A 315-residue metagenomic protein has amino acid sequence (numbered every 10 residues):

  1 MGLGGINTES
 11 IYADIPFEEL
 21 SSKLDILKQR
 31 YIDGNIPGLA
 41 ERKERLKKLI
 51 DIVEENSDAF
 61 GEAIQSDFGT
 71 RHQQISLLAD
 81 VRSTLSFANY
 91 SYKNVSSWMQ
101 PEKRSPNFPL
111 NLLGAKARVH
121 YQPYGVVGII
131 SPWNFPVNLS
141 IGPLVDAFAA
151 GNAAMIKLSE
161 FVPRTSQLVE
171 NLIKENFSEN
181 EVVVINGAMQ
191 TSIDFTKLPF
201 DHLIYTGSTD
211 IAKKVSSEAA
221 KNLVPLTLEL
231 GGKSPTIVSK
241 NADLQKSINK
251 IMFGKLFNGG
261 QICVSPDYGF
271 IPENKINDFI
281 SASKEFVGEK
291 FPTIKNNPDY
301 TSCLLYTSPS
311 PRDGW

Functional and structural regions predicted by a protein language model:
G2-K116: N-terminal Rossmann-like NAD(P)+-binding subdomain of aldehyde/semialdehyde dehydrogenases
E18, S22-D25, Q29, A40 (+13 more regions): Replace "anionic and nucleotidyl ligands
R42, A147-F148, T307: Hydrophobic alpha-helical segments that mediate membrane insertion or helix-helix packing
N107-K246: Rossmann-like NAD(P) dinucleotide-binding subdomain of oxidoreductase/dehydrogenase enzymes
F177, D210-S308, R312: ALDH superfamily catalytic-core signature
